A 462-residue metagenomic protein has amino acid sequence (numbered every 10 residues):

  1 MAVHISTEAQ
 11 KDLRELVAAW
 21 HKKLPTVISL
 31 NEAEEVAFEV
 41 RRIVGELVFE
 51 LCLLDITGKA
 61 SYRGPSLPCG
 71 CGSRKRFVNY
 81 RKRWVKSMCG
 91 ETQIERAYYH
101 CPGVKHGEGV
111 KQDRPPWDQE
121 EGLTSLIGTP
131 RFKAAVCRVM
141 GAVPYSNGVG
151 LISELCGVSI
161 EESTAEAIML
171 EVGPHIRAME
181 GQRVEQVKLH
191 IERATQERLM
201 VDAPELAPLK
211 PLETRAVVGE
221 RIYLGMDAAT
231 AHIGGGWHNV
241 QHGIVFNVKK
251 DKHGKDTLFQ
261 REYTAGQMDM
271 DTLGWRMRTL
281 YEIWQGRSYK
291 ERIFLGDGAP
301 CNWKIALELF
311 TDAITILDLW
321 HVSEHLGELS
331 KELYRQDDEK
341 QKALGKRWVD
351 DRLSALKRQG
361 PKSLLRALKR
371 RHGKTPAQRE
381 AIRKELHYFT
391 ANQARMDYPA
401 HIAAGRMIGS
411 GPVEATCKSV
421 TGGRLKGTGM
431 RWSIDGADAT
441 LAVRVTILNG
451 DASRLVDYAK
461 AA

Functional and structural regions predicted by a protein language model:
M1-E50, A97-Y99, G103-A462: Catalytic center-proximal scaffold of phosphoryl-transfer enzymes
F49-I127: Basic, low-complexity segments
